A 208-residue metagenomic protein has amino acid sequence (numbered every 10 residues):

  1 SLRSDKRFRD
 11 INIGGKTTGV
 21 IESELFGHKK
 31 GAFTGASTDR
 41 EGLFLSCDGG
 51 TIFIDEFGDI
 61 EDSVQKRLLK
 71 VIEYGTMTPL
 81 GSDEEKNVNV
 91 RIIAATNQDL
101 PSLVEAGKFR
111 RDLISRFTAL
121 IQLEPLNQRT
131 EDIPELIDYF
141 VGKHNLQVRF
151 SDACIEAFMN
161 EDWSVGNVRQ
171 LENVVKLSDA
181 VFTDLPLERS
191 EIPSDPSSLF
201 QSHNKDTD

Functional and structural regions predicted by a protein language model:
S1-G35, L45-E61, P125-T130: Conserved post-Walker A coupling segment in P-loop NTPases
S1-K6, G81-R91, D99-S202: Nucleotide-binding/hydrolysis machinery
G15-V20, G58, E84, Q98-D99 (+1 more regions): Conserved phosphotransfer active-site motifs of two-component signaling proteins, especially the receiver
K16, E24, H28, S63 (+5 more regions): Alpha-helical scaffold elements adjacent to nucleotide-binding pockets in ATP/GTP-utilizing enzyme cores
G31-T38, Y74-P79, S102: Short gly/ser/thr-rich secondary-structure transition/capping motifs
D39-G49, F53, E61-R67, T78-N97 (+1 more regions): AAA+/SF3 P-loop NTPase mechanochemical coupling elements
G58, E73, T118: Short acidic-aromatic loop segments in the C-terminal HATPase_c
E61, I72-E73, H144, D179: Protein kinase-like catalytic domain
